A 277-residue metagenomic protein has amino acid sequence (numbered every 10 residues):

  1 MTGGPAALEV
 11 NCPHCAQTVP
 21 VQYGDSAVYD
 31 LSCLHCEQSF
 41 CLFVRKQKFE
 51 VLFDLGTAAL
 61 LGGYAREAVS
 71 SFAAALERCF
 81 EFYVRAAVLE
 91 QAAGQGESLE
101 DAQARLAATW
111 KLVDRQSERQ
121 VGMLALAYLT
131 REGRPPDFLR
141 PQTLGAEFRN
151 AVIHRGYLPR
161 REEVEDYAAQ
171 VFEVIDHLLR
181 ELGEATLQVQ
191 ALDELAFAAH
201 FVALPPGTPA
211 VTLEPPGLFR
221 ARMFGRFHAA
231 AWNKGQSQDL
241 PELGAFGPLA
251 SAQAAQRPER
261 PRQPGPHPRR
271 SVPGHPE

Functional and structural regions predicted by a protein language model:
M1-A59: N-terminal cysteine/histidine-rich coordination modules
G24, E81, R155-Y157: Surface loops and adjacent helix of pleckstrin homology
V28, S70, R149: Broad gene-expression machinery/nucleic-acid interaction feature
Q38-D114: Long, charge-rich boundary regions
Q91-A151, L158: Flexible secondary-structure boundary motifs
T130-L204, A210-Q256, R260: Charge-enriched, short contiguous segments at helix-coil
R149, A221, P268, P273-H275: Long, charged interaction segments in nuclear RNA/chromatin-associated proteins
